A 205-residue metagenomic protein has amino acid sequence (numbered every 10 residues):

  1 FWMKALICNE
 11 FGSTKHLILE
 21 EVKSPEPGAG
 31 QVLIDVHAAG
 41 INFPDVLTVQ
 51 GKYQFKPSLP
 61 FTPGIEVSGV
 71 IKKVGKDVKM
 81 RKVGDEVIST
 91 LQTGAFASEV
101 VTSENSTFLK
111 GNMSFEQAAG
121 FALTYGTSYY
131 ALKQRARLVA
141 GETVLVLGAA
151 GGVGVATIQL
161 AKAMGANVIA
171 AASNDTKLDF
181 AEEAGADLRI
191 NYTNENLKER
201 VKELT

Functional and structural regions predicted by a protein language model:
F1-W2: Short, Lys/Arg-enriched N-terminal segments with co-localized hydrophobic residues within the first ~10-30 amino acids
C8, P25-P27, A39, V70 (+3 more regions): Residue-level recognition of beta-strand microenvironments
S13-T14, V22-S68: N-terminal glycine-rich beta->alpha transition that marks the start or flank of a dinucleotide-binding site
A38, L47, E86-G148, E183: NAD(P)H dinucleotide-binding glycine-rich loop of Rossmann-like/cofactor-binding domains, especially the beta1-alpha1
S68-Q92, N167: A glycine-/small-residue-rich N-terminal strand-loop-strand element that serves as the cofactor-binding glycine loop
F121, Y125-E195, R200: Mid-domain Rossmann-like dinucleotide-binding core that forms the NAD(H)/NADP(H) cofactor-binding site
